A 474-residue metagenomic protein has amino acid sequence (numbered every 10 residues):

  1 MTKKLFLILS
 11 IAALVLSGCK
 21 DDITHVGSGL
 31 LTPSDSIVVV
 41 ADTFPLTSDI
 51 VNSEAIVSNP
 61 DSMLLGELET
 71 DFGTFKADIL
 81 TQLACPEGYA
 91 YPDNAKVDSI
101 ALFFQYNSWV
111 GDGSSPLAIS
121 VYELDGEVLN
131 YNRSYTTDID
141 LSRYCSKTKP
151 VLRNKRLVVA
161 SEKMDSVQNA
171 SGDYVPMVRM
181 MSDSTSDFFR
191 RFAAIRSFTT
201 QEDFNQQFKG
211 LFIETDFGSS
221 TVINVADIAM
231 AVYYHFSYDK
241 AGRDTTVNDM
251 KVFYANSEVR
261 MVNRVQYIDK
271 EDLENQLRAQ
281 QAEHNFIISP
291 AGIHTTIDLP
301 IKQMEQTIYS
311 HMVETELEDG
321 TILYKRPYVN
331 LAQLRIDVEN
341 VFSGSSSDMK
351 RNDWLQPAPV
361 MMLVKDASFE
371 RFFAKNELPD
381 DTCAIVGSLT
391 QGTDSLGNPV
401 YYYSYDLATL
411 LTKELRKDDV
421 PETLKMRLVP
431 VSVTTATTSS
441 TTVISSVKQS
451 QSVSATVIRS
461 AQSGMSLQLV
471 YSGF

Functional and structural regions predicted by a protein language model:
T2-L9, A13, G18-F474: Secreted, disulfide-rich extracellular signaling modules
